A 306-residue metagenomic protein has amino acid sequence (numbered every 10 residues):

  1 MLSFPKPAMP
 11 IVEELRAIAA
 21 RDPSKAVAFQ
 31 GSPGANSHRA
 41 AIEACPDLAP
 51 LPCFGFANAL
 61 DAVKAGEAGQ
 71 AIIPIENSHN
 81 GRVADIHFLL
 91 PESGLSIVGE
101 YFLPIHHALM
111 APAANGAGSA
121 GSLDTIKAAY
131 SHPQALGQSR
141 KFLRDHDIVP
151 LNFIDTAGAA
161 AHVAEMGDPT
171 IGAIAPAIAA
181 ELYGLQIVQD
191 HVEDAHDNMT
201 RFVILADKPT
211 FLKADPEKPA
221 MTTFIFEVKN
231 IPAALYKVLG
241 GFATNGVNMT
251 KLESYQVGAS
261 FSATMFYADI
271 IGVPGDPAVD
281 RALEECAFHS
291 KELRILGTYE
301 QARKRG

Functional and structural regions predicted by a protein language model:
M1-G306: Domain-level signature for soluble enzymes in the chorismate/prephenate branch of the shikimate pathway
